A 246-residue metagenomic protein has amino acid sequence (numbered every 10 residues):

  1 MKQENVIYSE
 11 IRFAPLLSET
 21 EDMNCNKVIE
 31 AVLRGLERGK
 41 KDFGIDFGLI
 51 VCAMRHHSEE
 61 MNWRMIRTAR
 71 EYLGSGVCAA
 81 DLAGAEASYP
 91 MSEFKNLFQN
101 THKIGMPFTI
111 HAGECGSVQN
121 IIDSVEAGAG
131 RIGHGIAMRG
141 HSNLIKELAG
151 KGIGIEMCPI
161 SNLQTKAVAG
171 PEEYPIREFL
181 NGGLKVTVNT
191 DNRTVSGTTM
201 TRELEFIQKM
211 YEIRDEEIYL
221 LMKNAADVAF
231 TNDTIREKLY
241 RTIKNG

Functional and structural regions predicted by a protein language model:
M1-E21, D46-C52: Divalent metal-dependent hydrolysis catalytic cores, especially in the metallo-beta-lactamase
M1-R12, E30-K41, E156: Alpha-helical scaffold segments that flank or form the walls of functional sites
V6-S9, F43-L49, G74-C78, I104-M106 (+4 more regions): Short, well-ordered coil/turn segments that N-cap beta-strands
N26-E30, W63-R67, S92-F98, A169-R177: Charged helix-capping and loop-helix junction motifs
R64-C78: Alpha/beta enzyme core
C78-M91, L97-A167: Active-site core of metal-dependent hydrolases
T109-C115, L184-T199: Short acidic/histidine-rich active-site segments
E212-G246: Mid-to-C-terminal alpha-helical segments outside catalytic/metal-binding sites
